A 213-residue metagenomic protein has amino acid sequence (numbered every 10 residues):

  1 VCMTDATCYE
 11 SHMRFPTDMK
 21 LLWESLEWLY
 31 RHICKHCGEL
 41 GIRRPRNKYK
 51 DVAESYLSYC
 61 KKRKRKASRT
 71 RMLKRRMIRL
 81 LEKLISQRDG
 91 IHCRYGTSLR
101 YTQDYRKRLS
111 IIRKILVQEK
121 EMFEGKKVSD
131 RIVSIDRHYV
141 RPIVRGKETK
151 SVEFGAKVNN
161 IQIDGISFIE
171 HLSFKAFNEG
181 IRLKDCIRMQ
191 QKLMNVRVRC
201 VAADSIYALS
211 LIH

Functional and structural regions predicted by a protein language model:
V1-Y139: Surface-facing alpha-helical segments and adjacent helix-coil boundary elements at the starts of domains
M3, S134, N159-I161, F168 (+1 more regions): Structured core elements
T7, I163-G165, S205-I206: An acidic- and aromatic-residue-enriched active-site/binding cleft used to recognize and process polar
I135-T149: Flexible, glycine/threonine-enriched loop-and-boundary segments that flank and lead into catalytic domains of large
R141, K175-F177, I206-L209: Short, catalytically relevant binding-site loops at active-site mouths
K147-L193: Electropositive, glycine- and tryptophan-enriched low-complexity nucleic-acid-binding patches
R197-L209: Acidic/histidine-rich, metal-coordinating catalytic segments
H213: Conserved small/polar residues in nucleotide/adenosyl-binding loops
